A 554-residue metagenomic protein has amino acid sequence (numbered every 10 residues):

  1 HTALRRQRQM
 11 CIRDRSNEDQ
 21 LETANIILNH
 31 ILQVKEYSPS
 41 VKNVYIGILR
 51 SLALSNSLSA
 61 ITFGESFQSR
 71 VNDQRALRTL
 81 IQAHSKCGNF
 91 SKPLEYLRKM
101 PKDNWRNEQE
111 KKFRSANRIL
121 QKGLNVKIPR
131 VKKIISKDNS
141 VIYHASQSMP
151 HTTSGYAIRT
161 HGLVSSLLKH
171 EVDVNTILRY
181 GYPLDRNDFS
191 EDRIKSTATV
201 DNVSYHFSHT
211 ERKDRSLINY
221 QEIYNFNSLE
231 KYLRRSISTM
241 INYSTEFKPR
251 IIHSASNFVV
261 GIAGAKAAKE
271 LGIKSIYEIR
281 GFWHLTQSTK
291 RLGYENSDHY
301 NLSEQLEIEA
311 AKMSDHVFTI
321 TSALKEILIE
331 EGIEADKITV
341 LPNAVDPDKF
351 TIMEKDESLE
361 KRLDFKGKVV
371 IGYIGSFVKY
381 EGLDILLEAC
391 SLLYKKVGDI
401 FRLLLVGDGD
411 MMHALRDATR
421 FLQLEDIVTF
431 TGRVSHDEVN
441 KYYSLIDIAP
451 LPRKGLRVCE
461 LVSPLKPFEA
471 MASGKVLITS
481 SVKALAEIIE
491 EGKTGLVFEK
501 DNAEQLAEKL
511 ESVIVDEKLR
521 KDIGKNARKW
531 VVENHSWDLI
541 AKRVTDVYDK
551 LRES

Functional and structural regions predicted by a protein language model:
H1-R8, I12-D14: Single conserved hydrophobic/aromatic residue that forms the stacking wall/gate of nucleotide- or nucleobase-binding
K127-V131, T351-F365: A short helix/loop element that forms part of the nucleotide-sugar donor recognition site in Leloir-type
V141-I142, F365-C390: Conserved donor-binding/catalytic core segment of Leloir-type glycosyltransferases
Y180, A323, A344: Carbohydrate-associated surface elements
K368, I427, Q505, S512 (+3 more regions): A short, well-ordered alpha-helix in the C-terminal region of glycosyltransferases
V397, V406, H413-E438: Nucleotide-activated donor-binding/catalytic signature segment of Leloir-type glycosyltransferases, i.e., the conserved
I448-L451, E469-A472, V476-T479: Short hydrophobic beta-strand element within catalytic cores of glycosyltransferases and related nucleotide-activated
E491-G492, L496-A503, S512-K518: Conserved acidic donor-binding segment of nucleotide-sugar-dependent glycosyltransferases
